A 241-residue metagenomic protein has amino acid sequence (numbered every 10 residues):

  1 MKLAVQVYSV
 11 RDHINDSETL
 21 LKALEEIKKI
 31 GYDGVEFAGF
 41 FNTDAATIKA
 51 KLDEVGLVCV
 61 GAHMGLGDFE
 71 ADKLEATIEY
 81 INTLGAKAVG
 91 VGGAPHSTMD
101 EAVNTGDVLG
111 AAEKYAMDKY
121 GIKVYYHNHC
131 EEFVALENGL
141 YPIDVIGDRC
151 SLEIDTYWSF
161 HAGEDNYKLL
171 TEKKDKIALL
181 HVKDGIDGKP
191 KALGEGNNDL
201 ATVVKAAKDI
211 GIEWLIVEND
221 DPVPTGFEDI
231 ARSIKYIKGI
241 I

Functional and structural regions predicted by a protein language model:
K2-Y32, F41-T43: Conserved N-terminal beta1-alpha1 strand-loop-helix module at the mouth
L3-V7, V35-F37, C59-M64, V89-V91 (+4 more regions): Hydrophobic faces of well-ordered beta-strands that scaffold small-molecule active sites in alpha/beta enzyme cores
Q6-V10, A38-F40, M64-G67, A94-H96 (+4 more regions): Active-site beta-loop-alpha junctions enriched in small/polar residues
H13-I27, T47, E70-I81, A162-T171 (+1 more regions): Short, acidic/polar
E25, K29, K51, V58-V60 (+3 more regions): Active-site acidic/histidine proton-transfer and metal-coordination neighborhood in alpha/beta enzyme cores
Y32-L52: Glycine-rich, proline-tolerant flexible connector loops at the mouths of alpha/beta enzymes
V35, D118-L200, V204: Acidic/histidine-rich catalytic cores of soluble enzymes
T225-I241: C-terminal helical cap(s) of enzyme catalytic domains, especially alpha/beta-barrels
